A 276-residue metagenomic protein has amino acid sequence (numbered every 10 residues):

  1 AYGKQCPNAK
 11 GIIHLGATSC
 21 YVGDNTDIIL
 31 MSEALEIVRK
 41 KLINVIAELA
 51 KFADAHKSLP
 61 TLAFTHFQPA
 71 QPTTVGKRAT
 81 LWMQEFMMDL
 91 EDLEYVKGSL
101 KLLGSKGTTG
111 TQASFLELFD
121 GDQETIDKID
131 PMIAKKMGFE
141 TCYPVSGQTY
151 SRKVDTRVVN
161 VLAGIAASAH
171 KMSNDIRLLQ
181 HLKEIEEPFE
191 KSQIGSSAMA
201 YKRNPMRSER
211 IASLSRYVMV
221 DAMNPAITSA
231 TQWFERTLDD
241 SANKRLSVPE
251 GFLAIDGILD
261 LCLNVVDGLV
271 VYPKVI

Functional and structural regions predicted by a protein language model:
A1-A113, D120-A134, G195-S196, M206-R210: A helix-coil-helix interface module used to build multimeric assemblies and to scaffold catalytic/cofactor sites
G3-P7, G11, I28, A47-D54 (+9 more regions): Charged/polar positions within long, soluble alpha-helices
K10-I13, C20, P60, T65 (+15 more regions): Flexible, active-site-adjacent loop/turn segments at secondary-structure boundaries
L15, S19-C20, D27, Q71 (+6 more regions): Secondary-structure capping and boundary motifs in well-ordered enzyme cores
D27, A34-V38, V96-G98, L102 (+6 more regions): Charged, low-complexity, helix-prone segments enriched in Lys/Glu/Asp/Gln
A34, V38-V45, V75-W82, D89 (+8 more regions): Amphipathic alpha-helix face/heptad-repeat signature
G121-A222: Acidic, glycine-rich loop-and-beta core segments that form the ion-binding/anion-interacting portion of active sites
M132, K183-E184, S197-I276: Glycine-rich cofactor/substrate-binding loops
